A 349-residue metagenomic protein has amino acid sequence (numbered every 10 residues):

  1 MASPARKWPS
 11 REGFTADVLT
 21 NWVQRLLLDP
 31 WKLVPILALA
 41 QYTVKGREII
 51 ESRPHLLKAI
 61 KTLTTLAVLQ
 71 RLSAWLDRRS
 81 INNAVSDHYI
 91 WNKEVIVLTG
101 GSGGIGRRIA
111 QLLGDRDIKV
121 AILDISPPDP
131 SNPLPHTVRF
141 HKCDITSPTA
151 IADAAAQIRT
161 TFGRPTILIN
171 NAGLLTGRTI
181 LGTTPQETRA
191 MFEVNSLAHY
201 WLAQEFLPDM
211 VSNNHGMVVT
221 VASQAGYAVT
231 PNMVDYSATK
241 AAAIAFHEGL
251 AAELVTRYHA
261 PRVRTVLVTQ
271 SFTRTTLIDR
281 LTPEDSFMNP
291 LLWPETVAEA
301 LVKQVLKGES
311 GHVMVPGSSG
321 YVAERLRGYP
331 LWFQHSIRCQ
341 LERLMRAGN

Functional and structural regions predicted by a protein language model:
R78-V120: Canonical Rossmann dinucleotide-binding motif of NAD(H)/NADP(H)-dependent dehydrogenases/reductases, specifically
N171-R178: Conserved NAD(P)H cofactor-binding loop of Rossmann-fold oxidoreductase domains
T179-I180, T184-R189: Substrate-binding pocket helix/loop in short-chain dehydrogenase/reductase
T183, V229-S237: Active-site loop-to-helix junction immediately N-terminal to the catalytic Tyr of the SDR YXXXK motif in Rossmann-fold
A203, T239: Active-site helix of classical SDR
S223: Residue(s) in the substrate-gating loop at a strand-loop-helix junction that position the organic substrate next
V255-G317: SDR active-site lid
